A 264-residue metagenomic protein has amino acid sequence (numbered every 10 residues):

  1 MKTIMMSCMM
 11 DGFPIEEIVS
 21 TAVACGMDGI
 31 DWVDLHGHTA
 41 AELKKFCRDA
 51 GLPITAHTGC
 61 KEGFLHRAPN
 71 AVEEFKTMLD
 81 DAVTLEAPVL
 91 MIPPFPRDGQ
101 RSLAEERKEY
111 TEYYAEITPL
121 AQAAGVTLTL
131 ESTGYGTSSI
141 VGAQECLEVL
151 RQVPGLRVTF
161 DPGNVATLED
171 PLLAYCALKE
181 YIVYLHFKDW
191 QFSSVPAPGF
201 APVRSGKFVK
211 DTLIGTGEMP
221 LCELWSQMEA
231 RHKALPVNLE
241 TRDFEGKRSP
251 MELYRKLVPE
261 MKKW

Functional and structural regions predicted by a protein language model:
M1-F13, K61-V72, Q100-E106: Active-site mouth loops of central-metabolism enzymes
M1-T3, S7-V23, R48, E86-A87 (+2 more regions): Histidine-acidic metal/acid-base catalytic patches
M6-M10, V33-L35, G59-G63, F95-R97 (+4 more regions): Active-site beta-loop-alpha junctions enriched in small/polar residues
D28-G29, P53, P88, T127 (+1 more regions): Residue-level detector of anion-binding/catalytic polar loops
D31, A56, M91, T129 (+3 more regions): Conserved beta-strand positions in the central sheet of alpha/beta enzyme cores
D31-R48, R97-S102: Glycine-rich, proline-tolerant flexible connector loops at the mouths of alpha/beta enzymes
K44-E62, T111-A121, L147-V153, M219-C222 (+1 more regions): Alpha-helix-loop-beta-strand connector modules within alpha/beta enzyme cores
R67-F160, T167, M251-E252, E260: Active-site acidic/histidine proton-transfer and metal-coordination neighborhood in alpha/beta enzyme cores
